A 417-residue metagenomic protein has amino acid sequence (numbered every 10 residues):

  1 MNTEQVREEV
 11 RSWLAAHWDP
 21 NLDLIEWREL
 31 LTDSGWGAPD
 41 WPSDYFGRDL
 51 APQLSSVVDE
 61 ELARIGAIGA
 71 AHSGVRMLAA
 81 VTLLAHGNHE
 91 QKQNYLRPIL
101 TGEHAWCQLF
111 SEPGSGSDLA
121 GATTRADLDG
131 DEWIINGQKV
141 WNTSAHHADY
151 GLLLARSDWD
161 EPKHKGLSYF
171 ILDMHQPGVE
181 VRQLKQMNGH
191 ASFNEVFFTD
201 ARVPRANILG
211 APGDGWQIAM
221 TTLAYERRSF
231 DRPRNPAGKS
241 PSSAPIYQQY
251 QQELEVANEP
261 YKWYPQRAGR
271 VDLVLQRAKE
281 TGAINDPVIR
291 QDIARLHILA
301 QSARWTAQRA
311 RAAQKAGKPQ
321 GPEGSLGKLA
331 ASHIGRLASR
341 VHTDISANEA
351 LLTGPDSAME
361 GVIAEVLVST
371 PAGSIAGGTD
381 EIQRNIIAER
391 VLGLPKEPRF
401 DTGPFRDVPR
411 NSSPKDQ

Functional and structural regions predicted by a protein language model:
M1-G74, Q93-P98, Y261, E280 (+3 more regions): Amphipathic, small/basic residue-rich leader segments at the start of a protein or domain
D33-G102, S144-Y150, A300, A307 (+3 more regions): Internal helix-loop-helix
Q53, V57-V58, L78, W216-T221 (+3 more regions): Glycine-rich phosphate/cofactor-binding loops in nucleotide/flavin-utilizing enzymes
G102-F110, L154: A short, Trp-centered hydrophobic/proline-enriched beta-strand micro-motif
T124-D127: A structural signal for short hydrophobic beta-strand segments in well-ordered beta-sheet cores
D131, N136-R182, N194, I218: A short core secondary-structure module
V179-A300, G373, N411-Q417: Glycine-rich beta->alpha junctions and the first turn(s) of the following alpha-helix
K279, A283-R290, Q301-S357: C-terminal helix-coil-helix/basic helical segment that borders enzyme active sites and/or dimer interfaces and provides
